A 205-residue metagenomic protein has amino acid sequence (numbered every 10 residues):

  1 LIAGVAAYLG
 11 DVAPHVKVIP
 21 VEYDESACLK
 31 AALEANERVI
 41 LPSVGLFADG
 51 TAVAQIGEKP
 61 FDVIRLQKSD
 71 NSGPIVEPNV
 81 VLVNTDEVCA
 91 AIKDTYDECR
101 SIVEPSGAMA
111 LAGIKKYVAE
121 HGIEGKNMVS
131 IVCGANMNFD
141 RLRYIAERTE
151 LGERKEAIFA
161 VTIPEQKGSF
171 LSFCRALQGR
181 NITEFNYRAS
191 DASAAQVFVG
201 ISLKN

Functional and structural regions predicted by a protein language model:
L1-N71, K116-E124, M128-P164: Glycine-rich phosphate/pyrophosphate-binding loop at beta-loop-alpha junctions
A7, G57-G125: Active-site-adjacent helical/loop segments in soluble small-molecule enzymes
P20-D24, L82-N84, E104, T183-D191: Beta-strand->loop->alpha-helix junctions that form or flank phosphate-binding loops in nucleotide-handling enzymes
E22, T85, G107, A135 (+2 more regions): Short beta->alpha junction loops/turns
F47, V76, D97, P105 (+2 more regions): A generic structural signal for well-ordered coil/turn residues at beta-strand boundaries that shape enzyme active-site
F47-G50, P78-V81, R100, F159-I163 (+1 more regions): Short, glycine/charged-rich beta-strand-loop motifs at protein surfaces that mediate ligand recognition and catalysis
F139-N205: A conserved regulatory-domain signal marking ACT and ACT-like small-molecule sensing domains and adjacent regulatory
